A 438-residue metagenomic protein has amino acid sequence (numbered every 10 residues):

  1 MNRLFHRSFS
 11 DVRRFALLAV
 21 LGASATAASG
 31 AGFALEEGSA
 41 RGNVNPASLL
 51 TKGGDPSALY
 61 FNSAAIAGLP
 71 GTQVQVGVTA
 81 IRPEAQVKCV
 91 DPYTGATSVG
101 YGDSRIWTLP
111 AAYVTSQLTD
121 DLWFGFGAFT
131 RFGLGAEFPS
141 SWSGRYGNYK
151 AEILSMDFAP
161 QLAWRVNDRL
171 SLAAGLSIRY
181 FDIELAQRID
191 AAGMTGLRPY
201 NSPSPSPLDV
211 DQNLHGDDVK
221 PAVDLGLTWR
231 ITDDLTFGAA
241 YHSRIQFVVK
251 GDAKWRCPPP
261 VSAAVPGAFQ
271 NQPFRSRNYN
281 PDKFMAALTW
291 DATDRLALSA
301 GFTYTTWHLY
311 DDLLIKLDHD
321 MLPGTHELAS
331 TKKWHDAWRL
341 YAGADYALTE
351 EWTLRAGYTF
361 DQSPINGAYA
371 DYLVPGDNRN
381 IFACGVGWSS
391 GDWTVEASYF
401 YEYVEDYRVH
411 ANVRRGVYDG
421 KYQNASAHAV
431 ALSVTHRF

Functional and structural regions predicted by a protein language model:
A27-F124, A128-F129, P375: N-terminal, post-signal peptide beta-strand-biased segments of exported outer-membrane/organellar beta-barrel and other
S57, R105-T108, L154-F158, D217-V223 (+4 more regions): Residues that define the transmembrane beta-barrel architecture of outer-membrane proteins
A67, S116-Q117, W164, L225 (+8 more regions): Residue-level signature of outer-membrane beta-barrel architecture
V74-R82, F126-T130, A174-I178, A239-S243 (+4 more regions): Transmembrane beta-barrel strands of outer-membrane/channel proteins
P92-A96, S140, R145, D182-L214 (+3 more regions): Solvent-exposed loop segments that connect transmembrane elements
V99, D103-S243: Transmembrane beta-barrel wall of Gram-negative outer-membrane proteins
D121-F124, R169-L172, D234-F237, R295-L298 (+2 more regions): Repeated loop/turn-to-beta-strand initiation elements of outer-membrane beta-barrel proteins
V386-W393, N424-F438: Outer-membrane beta-barrel "beta-signal"
